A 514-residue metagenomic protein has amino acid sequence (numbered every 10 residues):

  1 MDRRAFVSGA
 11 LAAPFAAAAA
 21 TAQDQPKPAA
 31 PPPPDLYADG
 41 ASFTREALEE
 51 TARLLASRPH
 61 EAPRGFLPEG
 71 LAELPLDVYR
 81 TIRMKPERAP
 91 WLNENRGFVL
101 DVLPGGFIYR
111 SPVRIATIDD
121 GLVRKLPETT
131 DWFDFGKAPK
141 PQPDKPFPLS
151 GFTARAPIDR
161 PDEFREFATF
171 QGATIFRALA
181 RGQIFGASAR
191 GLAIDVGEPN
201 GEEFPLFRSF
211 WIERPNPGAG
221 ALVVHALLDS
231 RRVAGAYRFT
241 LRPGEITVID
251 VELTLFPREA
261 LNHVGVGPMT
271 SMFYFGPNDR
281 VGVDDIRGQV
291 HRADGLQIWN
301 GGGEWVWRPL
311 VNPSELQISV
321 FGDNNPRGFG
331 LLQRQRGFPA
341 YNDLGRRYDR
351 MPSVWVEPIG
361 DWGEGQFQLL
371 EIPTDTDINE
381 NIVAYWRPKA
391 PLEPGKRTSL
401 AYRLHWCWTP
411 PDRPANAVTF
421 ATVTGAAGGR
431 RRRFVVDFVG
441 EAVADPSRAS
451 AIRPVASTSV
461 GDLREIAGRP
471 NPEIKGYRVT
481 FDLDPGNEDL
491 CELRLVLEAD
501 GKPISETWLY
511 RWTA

Functional and structural regions predicted by a protein language model:
M1-P14: N-terminal secretory signal peptides and thylakoid transit peptides that target proteins across membranes
A19-A22: Boundary at the C-terminal end of the N-terminal hydrophobic targeting segment
K27-L76, K85, L103, A340-A514: Terminal accessory/anchoring regions of large secretory-pathway or extracellular enzymes
R58-E198: Solvent-exposed N-terminal domain segments of exported/luminal and surface proteins
D77, A168-Q171, Q183, N262 (+3 more regions): A contiguous, surface-exposed recognition patch within enzymatic or periplasmic domains that forms
P112-I118, L296, G330, V354 (+1 more regions): Short polybasic amphipathic segments
G186-G244, G363-E371, N379: Extended, loop-rich substrate-binding clefts of extracytoplasmic carbohydrate-active enzymes
A226-F275: Acidic, contiguous internal or C-terminal segments within carbohydrate-active enzymes that form a structured patch used
